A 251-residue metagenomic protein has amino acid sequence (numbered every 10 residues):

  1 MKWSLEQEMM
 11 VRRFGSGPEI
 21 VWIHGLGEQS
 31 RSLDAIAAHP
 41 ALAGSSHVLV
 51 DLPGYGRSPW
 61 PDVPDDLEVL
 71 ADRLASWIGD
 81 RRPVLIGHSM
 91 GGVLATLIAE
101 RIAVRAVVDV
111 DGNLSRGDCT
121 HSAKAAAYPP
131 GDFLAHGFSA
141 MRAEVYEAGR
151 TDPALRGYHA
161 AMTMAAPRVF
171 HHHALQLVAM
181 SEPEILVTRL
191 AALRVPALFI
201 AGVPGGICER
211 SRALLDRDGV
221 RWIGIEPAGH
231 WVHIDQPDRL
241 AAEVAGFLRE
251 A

Functional and structural regions predicted by a protein language model:
Q7, V48-I86, A242: Active-site loop/oxyanion-hole signature of alpha/beta-hydrolase fold enzymes
Q7-P59, L215: Conserved HGGG/HGGXW glycine-rich cap/lid loop of the alpha/beta-hydrolase fold
S32-D34, S58-V63, C119-H121, R210-S211: Conserved catalytic-core motifs of eukaryotic protein kinase domains, centered on the activation segment
A38, P196-I234: Conserved loop-alpha-helix segment in the C-terminal half of the alpha/beta-hydrolase fold that carries the catalytic
G87-G91, A95: Gly/Ala-rich beta-loop-alpha elbow adjacent to hydrolase catalytic centers
T96-E100, V104-G137: Flexible "cap/lid" loop of the alpha/beta hydrolase fold
C119-T120, A135-A192: Conserved alpha/beta-hydrolase catalytic His-Asp/Glu region
I234-G246: Post-His helix in hydrolase/transferase enzymes
